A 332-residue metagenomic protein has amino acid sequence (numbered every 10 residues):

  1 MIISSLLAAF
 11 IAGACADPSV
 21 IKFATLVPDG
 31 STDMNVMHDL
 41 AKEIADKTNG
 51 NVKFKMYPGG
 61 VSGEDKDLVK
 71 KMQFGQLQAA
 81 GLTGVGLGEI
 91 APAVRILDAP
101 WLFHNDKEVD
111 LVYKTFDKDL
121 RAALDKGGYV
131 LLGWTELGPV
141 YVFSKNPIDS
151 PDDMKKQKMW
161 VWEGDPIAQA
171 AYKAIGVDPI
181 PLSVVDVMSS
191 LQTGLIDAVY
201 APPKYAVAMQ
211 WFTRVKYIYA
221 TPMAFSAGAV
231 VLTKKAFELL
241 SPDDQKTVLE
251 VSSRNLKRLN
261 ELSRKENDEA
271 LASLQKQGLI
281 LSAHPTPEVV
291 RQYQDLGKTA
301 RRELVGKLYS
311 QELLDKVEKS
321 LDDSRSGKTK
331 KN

Functional and structural regions predicted by a protein language model:
I2-F10: Bacterial N-terminal signal peptides
C15-E108, F116, L124-N332: N-terminal secretory/targeting leader peptides
L111: Multi-pass membrane catalytic core of lipid/isoprenoid biosynthesis enzymes
R121: Conserved glycine-rich "GG(E/T)P / GGGxP" loop and the immediately following alpha-helix in the radical SAM core
